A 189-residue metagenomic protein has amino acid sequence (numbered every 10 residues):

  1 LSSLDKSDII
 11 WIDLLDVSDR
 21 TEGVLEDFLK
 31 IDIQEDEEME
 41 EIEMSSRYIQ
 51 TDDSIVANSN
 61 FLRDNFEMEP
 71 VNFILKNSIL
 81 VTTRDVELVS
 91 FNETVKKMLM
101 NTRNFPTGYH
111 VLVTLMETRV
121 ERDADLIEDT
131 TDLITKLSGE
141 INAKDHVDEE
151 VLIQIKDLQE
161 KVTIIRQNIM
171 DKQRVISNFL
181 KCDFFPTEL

Functional and structural regions predicted by a protein language model:
L1-E188: Peripheral, non-transmembrane regulatory/ligand-interaction domains of membrane transport proteins
